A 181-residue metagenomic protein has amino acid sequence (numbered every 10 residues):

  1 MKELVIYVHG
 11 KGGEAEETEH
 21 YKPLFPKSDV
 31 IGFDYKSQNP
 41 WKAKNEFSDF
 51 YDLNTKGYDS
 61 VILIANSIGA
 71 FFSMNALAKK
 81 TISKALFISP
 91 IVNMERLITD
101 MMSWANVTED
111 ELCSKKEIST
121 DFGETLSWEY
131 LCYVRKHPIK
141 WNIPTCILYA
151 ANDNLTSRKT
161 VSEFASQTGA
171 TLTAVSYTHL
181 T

Functional and structural regions predicted by a protein language model:
E3-F25, G32: Short, surface-exposed "cap/lid" segments of acyl-processing enzymes
Y35, F87-M94: Active-site nucleophile loop of the alpha/beta-hydrolase fold
N39-T55: Alpha/beta-hydrolase active-site loop
I64-G69, S73: Gly/Ala-rich beta-loop-alpha elbow adjacent to hydrolase catalytic centers
F122-I139: Active-site nucleophile elbow and catalytic-triad environment of alpha/beta-hydrolase enzymes
W141, I147-Y149: Short beta-strand/loop motif that positions the catalytic acidic residue of the alpha/beta-hydrolase fold
N154-T160: Conserved alpha/beta-hydrolase "acid-adjacent" motif
T178-T181: Conserved small/polar residues in nucleotide/adenosyl-binding loops
